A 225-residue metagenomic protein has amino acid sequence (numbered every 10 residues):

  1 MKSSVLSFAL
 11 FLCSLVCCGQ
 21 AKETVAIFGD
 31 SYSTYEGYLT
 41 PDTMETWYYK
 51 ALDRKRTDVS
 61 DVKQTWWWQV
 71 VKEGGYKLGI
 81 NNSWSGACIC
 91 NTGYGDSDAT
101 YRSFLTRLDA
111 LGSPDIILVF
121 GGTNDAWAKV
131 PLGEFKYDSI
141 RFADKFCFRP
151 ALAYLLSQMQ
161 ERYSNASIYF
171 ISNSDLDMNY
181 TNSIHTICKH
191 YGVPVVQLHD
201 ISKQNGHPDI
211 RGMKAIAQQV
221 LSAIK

Functional and structural regions predicted by a protein language model:
M1-V5: Positively charged n-region of N-terminal signal peptides that target proteins for export
L10-C18: Hydrophobic h-region of N-terminal signal peptides that target proteins for export in Gram-negative bacteria
C18-A21, V25: N-terminal pre-catalytic segment of deacetylase/amide-hydrolase enzymes
T24, Y38-G133: Conserved SGNH/GDSL esterase-like catalytic core that processes O-acyl groups on lipids and polysaccharides
F28-G29, I171: Short hydrophobic segments within beta-strands
Y32-S33: Short active-site segment of divalent metal-dependent hydrolases/proteases that encodes the spacing between
D98-K225: Alpha-helical cap/lid subdomain in secreted, periplasmic, or secretory-pathway luminal O-acyl-processing enzymes
